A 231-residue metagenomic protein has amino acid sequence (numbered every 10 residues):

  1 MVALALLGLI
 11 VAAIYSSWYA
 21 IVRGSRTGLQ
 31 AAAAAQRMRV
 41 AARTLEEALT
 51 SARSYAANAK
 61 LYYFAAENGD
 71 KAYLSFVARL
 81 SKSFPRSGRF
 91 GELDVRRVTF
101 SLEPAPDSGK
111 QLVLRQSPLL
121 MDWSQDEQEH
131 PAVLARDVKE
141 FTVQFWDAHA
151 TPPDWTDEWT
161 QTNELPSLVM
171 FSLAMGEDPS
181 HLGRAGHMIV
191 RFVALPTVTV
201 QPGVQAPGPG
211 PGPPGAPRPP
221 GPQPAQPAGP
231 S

Functional and structural regions predicted by a protein language model:
M1-S17: N-terminal single-pass transmembrane signal-anchor helix
G8, S25-G28, A56, H149 (+1 more regions): Secondary-structure transition/capping residues
A13, S17-E127: Extracytoplasmic beta-strand-rich oligomerization domains located immediately C-terminal to a leader/signal peptide
A56-G91, D126, V133-S167, V198 (+1 more regions): Low-complexity, Gly/Pro-rich coil/beta segments used as flexible assembly/activation regions
E92-R97, Q128-P131, G183-V190: Short, mixed charged/polar active-site loops that provide acid/base catalysis or chelate metal/phosphate cofactors
A135, T142-S231: Short linear sequence signals and composition-biased patches located at protein termini or domain-edge surfaces
